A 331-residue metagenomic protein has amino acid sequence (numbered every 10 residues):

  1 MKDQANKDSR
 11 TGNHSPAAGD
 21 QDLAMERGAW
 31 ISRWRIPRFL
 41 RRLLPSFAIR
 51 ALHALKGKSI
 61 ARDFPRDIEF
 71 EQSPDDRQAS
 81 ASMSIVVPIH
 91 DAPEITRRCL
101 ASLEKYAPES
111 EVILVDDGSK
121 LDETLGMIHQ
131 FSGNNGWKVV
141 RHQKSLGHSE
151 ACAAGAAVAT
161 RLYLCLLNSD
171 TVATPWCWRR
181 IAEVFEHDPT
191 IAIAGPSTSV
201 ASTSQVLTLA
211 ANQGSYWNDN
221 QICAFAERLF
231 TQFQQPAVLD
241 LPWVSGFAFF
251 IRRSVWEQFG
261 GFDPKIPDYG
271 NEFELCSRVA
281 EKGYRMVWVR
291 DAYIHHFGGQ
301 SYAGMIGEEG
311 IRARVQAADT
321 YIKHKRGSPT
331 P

Functional and structural regions predicted by a protein language model:
K2-A81, R314-Y321, P329-P331: Non-catalytic membrane-proximal stalk/linker segments that position and tether the catalytic domains
A101-S110: Short, acidic, metal-binding catalytic loop of nucleotide-sugar glycosyltransferases
D116-L125: A conserved acidic beta->alpha catalytic loop
H142-A159: Glycine-rich, basic loop-to-helix element that forms the pyrophosphate-binding segment of sugar-nucleotide handling
S149-E150, S215-S254: A recurrent flexible, glycine/aromatic-enriched loop bordering the glycosyltransferase active site that acts as
L164: Short aromatic/hydrophobic "clamp" motif used to bind/position activated sugar donors
V172-S215: Conserved donor NDP-sugar-binding/catalytic core segment of glycosyltransferases
R180, P242-G260, K265-Y293: A short, conserved alpha-helix in the catalytic core of glycosyltransferases
